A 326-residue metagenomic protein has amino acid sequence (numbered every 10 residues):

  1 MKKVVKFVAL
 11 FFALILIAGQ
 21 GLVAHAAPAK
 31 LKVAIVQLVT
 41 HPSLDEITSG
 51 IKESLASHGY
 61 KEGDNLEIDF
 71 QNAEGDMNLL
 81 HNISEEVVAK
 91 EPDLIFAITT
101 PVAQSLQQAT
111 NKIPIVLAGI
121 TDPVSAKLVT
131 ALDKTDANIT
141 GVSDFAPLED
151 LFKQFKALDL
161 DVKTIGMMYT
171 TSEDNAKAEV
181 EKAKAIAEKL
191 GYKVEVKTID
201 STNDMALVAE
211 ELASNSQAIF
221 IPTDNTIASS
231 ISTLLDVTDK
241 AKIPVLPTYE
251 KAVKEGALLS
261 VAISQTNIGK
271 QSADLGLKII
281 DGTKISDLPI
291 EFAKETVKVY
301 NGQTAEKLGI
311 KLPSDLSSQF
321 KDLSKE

Functional and structural regions predicted by a protein language model:
K2-L10, G19-E326: Short hydrophobic alpha-helices and adjacent helix-cap/hinge residues
